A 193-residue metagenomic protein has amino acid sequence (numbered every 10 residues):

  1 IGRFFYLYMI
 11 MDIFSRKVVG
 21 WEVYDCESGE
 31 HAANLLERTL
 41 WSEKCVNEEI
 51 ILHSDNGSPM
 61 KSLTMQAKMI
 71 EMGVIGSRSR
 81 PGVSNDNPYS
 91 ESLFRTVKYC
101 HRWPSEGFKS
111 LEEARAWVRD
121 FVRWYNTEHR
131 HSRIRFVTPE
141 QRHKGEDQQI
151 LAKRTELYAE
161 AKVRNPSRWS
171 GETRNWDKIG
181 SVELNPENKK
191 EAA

Functional and structural regions predicted by a protein language model:
I1-A193: Charged DNA-binding/catalytic regions of mobile-element recombinases
